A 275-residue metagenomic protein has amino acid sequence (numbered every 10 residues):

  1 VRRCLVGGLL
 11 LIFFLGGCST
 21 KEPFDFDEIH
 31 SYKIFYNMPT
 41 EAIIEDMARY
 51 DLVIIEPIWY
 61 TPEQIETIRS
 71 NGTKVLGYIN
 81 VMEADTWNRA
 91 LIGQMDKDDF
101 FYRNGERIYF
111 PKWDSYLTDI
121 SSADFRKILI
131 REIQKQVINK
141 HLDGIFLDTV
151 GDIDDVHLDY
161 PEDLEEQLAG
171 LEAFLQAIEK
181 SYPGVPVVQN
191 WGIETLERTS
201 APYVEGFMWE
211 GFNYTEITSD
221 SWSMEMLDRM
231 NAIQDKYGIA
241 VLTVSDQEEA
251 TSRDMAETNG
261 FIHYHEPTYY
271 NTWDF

Functional and structural regions predicted by a protein language model:
V1-R2, T20: Generic cytosolic/nucleocytoplasmic N-terminal low-complexity/intrinsically disordered segments
R2-G8: Sec-dependent signal peptide recognition, specifically the positively charged N-region followed immediately by
L11-I12: Residue-level signal for mature regions of secreted extracellular proteins and peptides
L15-G17: C-terminal motif of bacterial Sec signal peptides marking the signal peptidase cleavage site
S19-F275: Glycan-processing catalytic domains of CAZymes
